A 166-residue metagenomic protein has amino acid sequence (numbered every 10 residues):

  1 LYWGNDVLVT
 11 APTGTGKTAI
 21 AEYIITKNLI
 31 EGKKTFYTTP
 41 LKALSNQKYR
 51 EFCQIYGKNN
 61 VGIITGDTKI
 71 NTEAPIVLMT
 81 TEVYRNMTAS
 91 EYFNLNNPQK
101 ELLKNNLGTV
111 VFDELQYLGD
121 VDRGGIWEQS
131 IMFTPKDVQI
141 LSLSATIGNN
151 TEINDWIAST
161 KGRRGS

Functional and structural regions predicted by a protein language model:
L1-S166: Conserved P-loop/Walker A NTP-binding site and adjacent catalytic elements of P-loop NTPases
